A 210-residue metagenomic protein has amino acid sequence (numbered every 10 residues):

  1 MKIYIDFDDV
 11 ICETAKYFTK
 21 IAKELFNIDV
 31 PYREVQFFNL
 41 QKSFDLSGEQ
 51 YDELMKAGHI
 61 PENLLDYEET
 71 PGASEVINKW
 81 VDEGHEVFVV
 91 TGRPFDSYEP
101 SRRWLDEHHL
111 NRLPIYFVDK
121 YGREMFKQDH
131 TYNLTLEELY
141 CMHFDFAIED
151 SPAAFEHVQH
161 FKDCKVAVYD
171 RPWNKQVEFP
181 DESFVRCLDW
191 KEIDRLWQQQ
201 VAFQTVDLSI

Functional and structural regions predicted by a protein language model:
M1-Y51: Active-site neighborhood of HAD-like aspartate-dependent phosphohydrolases
D9, N63-L64, T91-D96, G122-R123: Short histidine/acidic/glycine/proline-rich micro-motifs that form metal- and phosphate-coordinating active-site loops
I21-A22, K79, W104, E138: Residues within well-ordered alpha helices
Q41-E75, H85: Metal-dependent phosphoesterase signature
L65-T70, P94-S97, Q128: Acidic-and-aromatic substrate-binding clefts and catalytic sites of carbohydrate-active enzymes
A73-W104, Y116-D119: Substrate-recognition element of Asp-dependent hydrolases with the DxDx(T/V) motif
S97-I210: C-terminal cap/substrate-recognition subdomain and adjoining C-terminal extension of metal-dependent phosphatase-like
